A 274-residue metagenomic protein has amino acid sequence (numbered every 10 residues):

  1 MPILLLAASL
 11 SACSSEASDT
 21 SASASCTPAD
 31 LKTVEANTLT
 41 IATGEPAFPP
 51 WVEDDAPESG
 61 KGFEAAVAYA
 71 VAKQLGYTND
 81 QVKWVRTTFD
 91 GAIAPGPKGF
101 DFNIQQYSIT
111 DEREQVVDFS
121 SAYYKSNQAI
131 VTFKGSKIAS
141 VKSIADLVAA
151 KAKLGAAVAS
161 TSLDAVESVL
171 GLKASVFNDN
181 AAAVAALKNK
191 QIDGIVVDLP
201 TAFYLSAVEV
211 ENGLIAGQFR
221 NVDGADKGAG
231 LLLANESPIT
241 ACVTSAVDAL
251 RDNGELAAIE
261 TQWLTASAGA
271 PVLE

Functional and structural regions predicted by a protein language model:
A8-A12: C-terminal motif of bacterial Sec signal peptides marking the signal peptidase cleavage site
S14-A17: Bacterial signal peptide processing site
A22-N103: Extracytoplasmic small-molecule ligand-binding "clamshell" domains of the periplasmic binding protein/Venus flytrap
E45, K125-A129, P200, A207-V247 (+1 more regions): Periplasmic-binding protein-like
A65, Y69-Q74, S136, G228-A266: Extended ligand-binding regions for polar small-molecule ligands
Q81-D146: Acidic, polar ligand-binding/catalytic clefts
V82-A94, S175-N189: Short helix-initiation/N-cap motifs at beta->coil->alpha
G91, Y107-Q115, A165, D193-A225: A ligand-binding cleft/hinge motif common to bilobed small-molecule-binding domains
